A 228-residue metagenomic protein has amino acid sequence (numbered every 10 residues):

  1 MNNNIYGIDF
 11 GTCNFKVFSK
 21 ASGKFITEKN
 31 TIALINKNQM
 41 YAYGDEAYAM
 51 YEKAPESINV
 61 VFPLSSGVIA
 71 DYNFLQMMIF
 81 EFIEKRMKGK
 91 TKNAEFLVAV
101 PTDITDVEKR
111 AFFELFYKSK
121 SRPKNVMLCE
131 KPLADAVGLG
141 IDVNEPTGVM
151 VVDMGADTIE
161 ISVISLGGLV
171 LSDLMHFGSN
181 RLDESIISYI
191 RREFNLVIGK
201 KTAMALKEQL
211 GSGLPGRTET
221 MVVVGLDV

Functional and structural regions predicted by a protein language model:
M1-M154, I164-V228: Nucleotide/phosphate-binding catalytic cleft detector across ATP-hydrolyzing and phosphate-transferring enzymes
